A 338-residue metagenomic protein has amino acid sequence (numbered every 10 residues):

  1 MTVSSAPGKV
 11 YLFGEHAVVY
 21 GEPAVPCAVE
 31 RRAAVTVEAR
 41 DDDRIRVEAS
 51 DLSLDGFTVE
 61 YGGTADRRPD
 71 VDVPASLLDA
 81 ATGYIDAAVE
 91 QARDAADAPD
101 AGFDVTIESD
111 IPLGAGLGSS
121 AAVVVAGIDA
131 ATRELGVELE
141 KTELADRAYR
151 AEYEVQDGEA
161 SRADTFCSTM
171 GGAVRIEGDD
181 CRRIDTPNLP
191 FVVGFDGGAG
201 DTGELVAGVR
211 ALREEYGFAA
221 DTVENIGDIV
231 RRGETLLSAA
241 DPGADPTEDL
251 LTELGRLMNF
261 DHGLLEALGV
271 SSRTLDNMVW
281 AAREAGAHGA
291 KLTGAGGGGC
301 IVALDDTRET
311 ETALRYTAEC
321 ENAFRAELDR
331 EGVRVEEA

Functional and structural regions predicted by a protein language model:
M1-V19: Short, Gly/Pro- and small/polar-rich lid/capping loops
V3, P7, A34-G83, E90 (+6 more regions): C-terminal nucleotide
S5, V10, E108-A131, A287-D305: Glycine/serine-rich anion-binding loops at beta->alpha junctions that coordinate negatively charged ligand groups
F13, G21-V25, R32-T36: Short secondary-structure capping/turn segments at boundaries of alpha-helices and beta-strands
A17-G21, P26-A28, G118, G158-G171 (+2 more regions): FAD-binding core of FAD-dependent oxidoreductases, characterized by glycine-rich FAD pyrophosphate-binding loops
G21-V29, A49-D51, G208: Short Gly/aromatic-enriched secondary-structure transition segments
L78-R183: Gly/Ser-rich oxyanion-binding loop with an adjacent helix/lid that shapes the negatively charged ligand pocket
